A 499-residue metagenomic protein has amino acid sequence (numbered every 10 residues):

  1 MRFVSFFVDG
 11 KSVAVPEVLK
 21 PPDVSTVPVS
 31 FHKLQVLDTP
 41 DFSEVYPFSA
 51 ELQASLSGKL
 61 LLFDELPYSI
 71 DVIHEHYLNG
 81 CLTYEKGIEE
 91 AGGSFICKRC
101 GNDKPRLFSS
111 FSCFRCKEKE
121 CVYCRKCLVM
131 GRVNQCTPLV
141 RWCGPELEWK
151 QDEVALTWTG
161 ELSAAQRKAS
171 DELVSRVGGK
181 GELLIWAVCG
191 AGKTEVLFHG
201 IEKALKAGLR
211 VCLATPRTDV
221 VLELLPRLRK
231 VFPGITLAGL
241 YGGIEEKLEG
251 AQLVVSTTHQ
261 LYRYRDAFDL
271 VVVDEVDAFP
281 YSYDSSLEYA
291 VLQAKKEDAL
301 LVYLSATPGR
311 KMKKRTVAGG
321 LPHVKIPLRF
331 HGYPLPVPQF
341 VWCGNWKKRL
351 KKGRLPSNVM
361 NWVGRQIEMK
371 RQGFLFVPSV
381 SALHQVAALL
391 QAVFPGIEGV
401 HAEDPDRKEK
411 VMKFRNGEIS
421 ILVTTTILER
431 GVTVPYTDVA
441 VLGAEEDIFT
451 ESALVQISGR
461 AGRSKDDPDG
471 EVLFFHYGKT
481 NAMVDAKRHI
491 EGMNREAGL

Functional and structural regions predicted by a protein language model:
M1-A91: N-terminal alpha-helical interaction blocks
C81-W149: Interdomain "pre-motor" coupling segment immediately N-terminal to P-loop NTPase/helicase cores
W158-G181: N-terminal pre-P-loop "Q-motif" helix
L184-T194, A204-L205, L209-L224, K352-L390: Conserved strand-helix element at the start of the C-terminal RecA-like helicase core
L222, T236-G250, E398-T425: Conserved helicase ATPase core of P-loop NTP-dependent helicases/translocases
D266-G344, K352-R354, N358-N361: Post-DEXD/H (motif II) to motif III coupling segment of the RecA-like Helicase ATP-binding lobe
E275-A278, V411, R415-S420, T425-P468 (+1 more regions): Conserved RecA-like helicase motor core of SF1/SF2 enzymes
K296-K311, S458-I490: Conserved segment of the helicase C-terminal RecA-like domain
